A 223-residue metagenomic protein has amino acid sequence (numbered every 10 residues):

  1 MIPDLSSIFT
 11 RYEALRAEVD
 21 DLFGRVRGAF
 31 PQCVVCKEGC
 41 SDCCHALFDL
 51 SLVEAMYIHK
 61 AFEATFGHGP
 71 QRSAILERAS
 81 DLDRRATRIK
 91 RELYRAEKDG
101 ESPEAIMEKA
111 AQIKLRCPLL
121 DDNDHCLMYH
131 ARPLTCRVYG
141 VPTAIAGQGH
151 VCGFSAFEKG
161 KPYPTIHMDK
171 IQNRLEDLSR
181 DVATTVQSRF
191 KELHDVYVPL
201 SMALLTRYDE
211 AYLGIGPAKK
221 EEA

Functional and structural regions predicted by a protein language model:
M1-D42, A46-A223: Short loop/turn segments that flank or connect secondary-structure elements
